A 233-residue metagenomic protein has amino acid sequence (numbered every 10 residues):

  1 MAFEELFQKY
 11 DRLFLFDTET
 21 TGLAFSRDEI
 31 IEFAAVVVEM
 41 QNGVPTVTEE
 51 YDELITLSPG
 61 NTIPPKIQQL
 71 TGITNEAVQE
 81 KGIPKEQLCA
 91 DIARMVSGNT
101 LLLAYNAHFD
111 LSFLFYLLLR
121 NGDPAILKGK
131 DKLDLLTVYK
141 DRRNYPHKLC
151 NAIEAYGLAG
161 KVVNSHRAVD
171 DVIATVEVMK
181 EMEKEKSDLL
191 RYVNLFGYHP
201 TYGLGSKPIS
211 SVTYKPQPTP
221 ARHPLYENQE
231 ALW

Functional and structural regions predicted by a protein language model:
M1-E5, E177-W233: Acidic two-metal-ion nuclease catalytic site recognized across multiple nuclease folds, prominently DnaQ/RNase D-T
A2-G129, C150-H166: Conserved non-catalytic scaffold segment of RNase H-like nuclease domains
T20-G22, T137, A174: Short, glycine/acidic-enriched loop or turn micro-motifs at the edges of active sites
F109-D110, Y145, A174: Short phosphate-engaging motifs
L114, V138, T175-M179: Buried hydrophobic packing segments
L118-L119, R143, G157, K180-K184: Hydrophobic/aromatic-lined pockets within catalytic cores
D131-H147: Short alpha-helix plus adjacent loop in nuclease-associated cores
R167-E181: Acidic, divalent-metal-coordinating active-site segment for phosphoryl/phosphodiester hydrolysis, typified by short
